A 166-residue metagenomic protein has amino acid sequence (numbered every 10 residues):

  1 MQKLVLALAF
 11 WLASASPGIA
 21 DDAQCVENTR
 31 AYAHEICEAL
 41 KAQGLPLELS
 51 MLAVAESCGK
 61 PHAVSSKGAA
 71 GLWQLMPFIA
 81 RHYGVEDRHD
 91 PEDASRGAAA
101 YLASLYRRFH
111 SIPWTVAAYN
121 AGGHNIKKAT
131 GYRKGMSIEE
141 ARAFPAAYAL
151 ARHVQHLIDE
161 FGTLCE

Functional and structural regions predicted by a protein language model:
M1-Q2: N-terminal hydrophobic targeting signals that begin at the initiator methionine
V5-S14: Bacterial N-terminal signal peptides
S14-A15, G68: Hydrophobic alpha-helical membrane context
S16-A20: Sec/Tat signal peptide C-region and signal peptidase I cleavage site
D21-E166: Catalytic glycan-binding domains that act on GlcNAc-containing polysaccharides
